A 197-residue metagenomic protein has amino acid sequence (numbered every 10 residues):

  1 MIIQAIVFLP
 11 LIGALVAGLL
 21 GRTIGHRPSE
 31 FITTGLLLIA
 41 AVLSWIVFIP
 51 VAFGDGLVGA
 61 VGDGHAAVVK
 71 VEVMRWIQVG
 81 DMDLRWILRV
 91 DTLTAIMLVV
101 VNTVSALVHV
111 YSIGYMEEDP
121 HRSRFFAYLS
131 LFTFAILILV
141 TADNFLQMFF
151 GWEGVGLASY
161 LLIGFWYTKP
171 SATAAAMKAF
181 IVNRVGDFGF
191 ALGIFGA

Functional and structural regions predicted by a protein language model:
M1-A197: ...captures the hydrophobic TM-helix bundle architecture rather than a specific catalytic motif, and can also fire on
